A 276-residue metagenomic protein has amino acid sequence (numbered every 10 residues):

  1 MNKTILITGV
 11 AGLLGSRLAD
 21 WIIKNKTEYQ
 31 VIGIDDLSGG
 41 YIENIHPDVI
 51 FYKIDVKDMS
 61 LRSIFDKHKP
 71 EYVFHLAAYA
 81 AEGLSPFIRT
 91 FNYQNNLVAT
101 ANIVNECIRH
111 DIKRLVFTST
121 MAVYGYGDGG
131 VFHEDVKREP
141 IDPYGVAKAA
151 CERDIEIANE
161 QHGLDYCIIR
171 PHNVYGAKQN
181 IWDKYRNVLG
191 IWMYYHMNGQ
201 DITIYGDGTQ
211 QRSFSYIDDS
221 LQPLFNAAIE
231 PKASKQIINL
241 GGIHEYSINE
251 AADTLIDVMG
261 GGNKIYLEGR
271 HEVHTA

Functional and structural regions predicted by a protein language model:
M1-H172: N-terminal Rossmann-like NAD(P)+-binding domain of SDR-like oxidoreductases, especially those catalyzing
I23, V104-I108, E156, M193 (+3 more regions): A structural alpha-helix within SAM-dependent methyltransferase catalytic domains
I45, K57, I181-Y185, H244: Residue-level signature of the cytosolic catalytic core of signaling kinases
Y126-D128, A177-N180: Short beta-loop-alpha junction of Rossmann-like oxidoreductase domains
P140-A147, P171, I181, Y185 (+2 more regions): The catalytic Tyr-centered alpha-helix of NAD(P)H-dependent dehydrogenases
A150, D154, A158, V188 (+3 more regions): Hydrophobic alpha-helix immediately C-terminal to the catalytic Tyr-X-X-X-Lys motif of short-chain
G176-A177, G199: Hanks-type protein kinase catalytic core
M197-A276: C-terminal substrate-binding subdomain of Rossmann-fold SDR/epimerase-dehydratase oxidoreductases
